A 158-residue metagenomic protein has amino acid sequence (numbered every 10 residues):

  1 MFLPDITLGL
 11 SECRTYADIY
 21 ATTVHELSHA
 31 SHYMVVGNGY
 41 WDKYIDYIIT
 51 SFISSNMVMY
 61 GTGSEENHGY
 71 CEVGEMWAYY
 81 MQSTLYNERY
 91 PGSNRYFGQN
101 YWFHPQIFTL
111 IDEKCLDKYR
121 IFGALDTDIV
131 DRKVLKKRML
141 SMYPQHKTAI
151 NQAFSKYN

Functional and structural regions predicted by a protein language model:
T7-V24, E65-G69: Short pre-active-site segment immediately N-terminal to the catalytic Zn-binding motif
A21-N38, E75-Y79: Active-site recognition of the HExxH zinc-binding catalytic motif
V35-G39, Q82-Y90: Short capping motifs at secondary-structure boundaries
V35-N67: Post-HEXXH active-site segment of zinc metalloproteases
M59-G63, Y86, Y90-S93: Acidic/His metal-coordination segments adjacent to aromatic residues that form catalytic metal sites in metalloenzymes
S64-E75, F97-Q99: Active-site metal-coordination segments of metallo-dependent hydrolases
R89-N158: Pan-zinc metallopeptidase signature
